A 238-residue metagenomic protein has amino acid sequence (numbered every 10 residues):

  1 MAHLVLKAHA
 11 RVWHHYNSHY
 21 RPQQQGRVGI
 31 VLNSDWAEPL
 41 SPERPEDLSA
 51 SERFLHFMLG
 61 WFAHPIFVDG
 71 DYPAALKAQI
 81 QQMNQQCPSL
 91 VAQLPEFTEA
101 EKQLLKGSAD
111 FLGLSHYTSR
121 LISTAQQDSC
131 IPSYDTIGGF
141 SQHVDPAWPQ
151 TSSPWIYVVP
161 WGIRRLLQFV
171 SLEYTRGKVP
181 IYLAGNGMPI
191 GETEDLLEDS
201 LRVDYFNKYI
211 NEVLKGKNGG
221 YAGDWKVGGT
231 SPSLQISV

Functional and structural regions predicted by a protein language model:
M1-V238: Active-site region of glycoside hydrolase catalytic domains
